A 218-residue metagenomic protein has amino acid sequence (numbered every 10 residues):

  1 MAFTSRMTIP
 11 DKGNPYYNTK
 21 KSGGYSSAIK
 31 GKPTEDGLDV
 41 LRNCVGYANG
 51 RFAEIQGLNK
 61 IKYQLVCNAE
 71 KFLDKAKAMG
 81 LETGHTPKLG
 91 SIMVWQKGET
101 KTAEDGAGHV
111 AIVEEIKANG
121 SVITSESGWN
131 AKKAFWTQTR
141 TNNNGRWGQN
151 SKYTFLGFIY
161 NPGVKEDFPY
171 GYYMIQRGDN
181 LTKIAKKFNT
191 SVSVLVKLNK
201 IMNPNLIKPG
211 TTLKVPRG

Functional and structural regions predicted by a protein language model:
M1-L38, N119-S121, N130, T137-Y172 (+1 more regions): Intrinsically disordered, low-complexity, Pro/Ser/Thr/Asn/Gly/Ala-rich spacer/linker segments adjacent to signal
A2-A118, V122-G128, S191: Secreted/periplasmic proteins that engage bacterial cell-wall peptidoglycan
G80-E82, P169, I201: Short, solvent-exposed loop/turn positions at domain surfaces that link secondary-structure elements or cap domain
V94-Q96, E114, S125, Q176 (+3 more regions): Residue-level detector of conserved, well-ordered beta-strand and adjacent loop positions that form binding/recognition
E166-S193, T211, R217-G218: Primarily a LysM-type cell-wall glycan-binding module
V196-N203: Short acidic beta-strand-loop surface patches of small beta-rich interaction domains
